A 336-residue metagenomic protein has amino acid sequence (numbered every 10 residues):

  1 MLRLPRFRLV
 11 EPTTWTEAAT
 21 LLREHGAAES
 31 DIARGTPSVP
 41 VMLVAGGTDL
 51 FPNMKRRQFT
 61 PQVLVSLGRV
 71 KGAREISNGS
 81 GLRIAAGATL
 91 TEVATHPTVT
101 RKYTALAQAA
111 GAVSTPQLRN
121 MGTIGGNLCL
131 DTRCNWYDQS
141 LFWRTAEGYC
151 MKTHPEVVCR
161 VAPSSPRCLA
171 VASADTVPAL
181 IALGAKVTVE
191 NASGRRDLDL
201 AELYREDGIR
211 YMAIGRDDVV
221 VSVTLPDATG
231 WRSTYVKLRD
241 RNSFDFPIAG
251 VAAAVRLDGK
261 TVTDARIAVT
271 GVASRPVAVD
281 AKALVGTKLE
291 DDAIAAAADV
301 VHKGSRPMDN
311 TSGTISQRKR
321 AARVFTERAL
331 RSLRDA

Functional and structural regions predicted by a protein language model:
M1-A336: C-terminal structural segment of proteins
